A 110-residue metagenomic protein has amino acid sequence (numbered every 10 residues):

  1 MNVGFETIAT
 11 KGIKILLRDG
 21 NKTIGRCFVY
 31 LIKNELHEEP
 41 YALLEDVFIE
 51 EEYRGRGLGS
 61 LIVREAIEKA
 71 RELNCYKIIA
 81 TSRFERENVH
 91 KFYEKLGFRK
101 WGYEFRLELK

Functional and structural regions predicted by a protein language model:
M1-E38: Acetyl-CoA-dependent GNAT
L16, F28, L43, F48 (+2 more regions): Conserved beta-strand segments that form the floor/walls of ligand-binding pockets within enzyme and binding domains
N34-L44, W101: A conserved beta-turn-beta hairpin within the catalytic core of GNAT-like acetyltransferases that forms part
I49, G55-E68, K95: Conserved acetyl-CoA-binding loop-helix of GNAT-fold acetyltransferases
E50, R83: Residue-level recognition of the GNAT/N-acetyltransferase active site
S60, F84-G102, L107: Conserved active-site alpha-helix within GNAT-family acetyltransferase domains
A70-S82: Conserved GNAT acetyl-CoA-binding A-motif
